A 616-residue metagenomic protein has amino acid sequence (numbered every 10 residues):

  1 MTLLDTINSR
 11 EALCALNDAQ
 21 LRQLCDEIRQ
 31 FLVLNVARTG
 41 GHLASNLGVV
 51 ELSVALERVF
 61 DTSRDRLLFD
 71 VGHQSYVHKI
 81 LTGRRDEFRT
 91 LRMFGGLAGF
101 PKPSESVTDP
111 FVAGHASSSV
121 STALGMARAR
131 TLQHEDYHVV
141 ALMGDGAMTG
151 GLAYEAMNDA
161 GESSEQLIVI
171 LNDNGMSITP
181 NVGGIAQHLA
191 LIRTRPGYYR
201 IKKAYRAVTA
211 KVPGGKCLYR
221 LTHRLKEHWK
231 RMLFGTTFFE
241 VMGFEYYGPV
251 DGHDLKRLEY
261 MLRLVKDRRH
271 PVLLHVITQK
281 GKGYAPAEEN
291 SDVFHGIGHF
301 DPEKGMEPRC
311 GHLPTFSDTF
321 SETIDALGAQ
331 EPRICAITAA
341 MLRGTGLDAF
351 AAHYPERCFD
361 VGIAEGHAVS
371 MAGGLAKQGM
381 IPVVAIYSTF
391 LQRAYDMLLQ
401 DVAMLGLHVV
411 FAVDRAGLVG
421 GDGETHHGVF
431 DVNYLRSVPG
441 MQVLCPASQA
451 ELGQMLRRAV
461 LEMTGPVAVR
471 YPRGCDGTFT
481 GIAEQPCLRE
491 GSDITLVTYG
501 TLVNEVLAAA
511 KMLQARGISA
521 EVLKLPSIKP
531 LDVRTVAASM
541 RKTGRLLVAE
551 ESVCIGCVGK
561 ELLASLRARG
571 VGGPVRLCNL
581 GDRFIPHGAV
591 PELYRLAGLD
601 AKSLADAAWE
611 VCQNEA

Functional and structural regions predicted by a protein language model:
M1-T82, F238-L258, R268, V272-T278: N-terminal amphipathic, basic-rich helices that act as targeting or association modules
G41-V49, F69-H73, P101-V120, M143-A147 (+8 more regions): Active-site nucleophile and cofactor-binding loops and adjacent substrate-binding regions of central metabolic enzymes
H42-S163, F316, R333-I334, T338-A339 (+1 more regions): Cofactor-binding active-site loop characterized by glycine-rich and histidine/acidic residues
R66, H270, T278-Q392, M397-L407 (+1 more regions): Non-catalytic terminal/interface segments that mediate subunit docking, oligomerization, and allosteric communication
G175-F320: Long, well-ordered, tryptophan-enriched scaffold segments
L218-P286, H408-V413, V432-G481, A601-A616: Structural signature of the thiamine diphosphate
Y260-R263, H295-G296, T315-Q330, G346-A352 (+4 more regions): Glycine-/acidic-rich phosphate or pyrophosphate-binding loops and their flanking alpha/beta elements
H299-E303, E307-H312, G420-D422, Q442 (+1 more regions): Peripheral docking tails and interdomain loops at the edges of cofactor- or intermediate-handling domains
